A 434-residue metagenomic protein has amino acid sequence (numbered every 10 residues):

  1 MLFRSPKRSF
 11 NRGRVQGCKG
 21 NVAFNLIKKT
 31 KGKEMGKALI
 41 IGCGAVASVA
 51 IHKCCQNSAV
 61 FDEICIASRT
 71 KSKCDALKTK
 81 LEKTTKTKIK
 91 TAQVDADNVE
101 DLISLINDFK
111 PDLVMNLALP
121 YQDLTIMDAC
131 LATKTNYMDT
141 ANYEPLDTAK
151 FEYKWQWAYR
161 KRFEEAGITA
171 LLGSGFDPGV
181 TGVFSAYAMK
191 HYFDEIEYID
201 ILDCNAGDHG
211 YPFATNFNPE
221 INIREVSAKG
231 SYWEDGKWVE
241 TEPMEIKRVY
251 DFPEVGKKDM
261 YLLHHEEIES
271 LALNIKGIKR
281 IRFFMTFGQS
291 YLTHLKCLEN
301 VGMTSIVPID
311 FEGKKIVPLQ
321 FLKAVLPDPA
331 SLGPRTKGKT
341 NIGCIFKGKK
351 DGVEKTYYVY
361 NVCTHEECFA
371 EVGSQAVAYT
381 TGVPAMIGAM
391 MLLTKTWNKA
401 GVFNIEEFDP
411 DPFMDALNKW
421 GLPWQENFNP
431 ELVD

Functional and structural regions predicted by a protein language model:
M1-L2: Short, small-residue-biased leader/transition segments that mark boundaries at the very start of proteins
A38-G44: Conserved N-terminal Rossmann-fold NAD(P)-binding element of oxidoreductases
A47-S48: N-terminal Rossmann-fold NAD(P) dinucleotide-binding loop
T84-N98: Rossmann-fold cofactor-recognition segment
A96-F109: Conserved Rossmann-fold cofactor-binding substructure of NAD(P)-dependent oxidoreductases
P120, A129-F151: ADP-ribose/adenylate-binding Rossmann-like module
A141-I168: Rossmann-fold NAD(P)-binding glycine/threonine-rich loop
K190-D434: C-terminal catalytic/substrate-binding lobe primarily of soluble NAD(P)-dependent oxidoreductases
